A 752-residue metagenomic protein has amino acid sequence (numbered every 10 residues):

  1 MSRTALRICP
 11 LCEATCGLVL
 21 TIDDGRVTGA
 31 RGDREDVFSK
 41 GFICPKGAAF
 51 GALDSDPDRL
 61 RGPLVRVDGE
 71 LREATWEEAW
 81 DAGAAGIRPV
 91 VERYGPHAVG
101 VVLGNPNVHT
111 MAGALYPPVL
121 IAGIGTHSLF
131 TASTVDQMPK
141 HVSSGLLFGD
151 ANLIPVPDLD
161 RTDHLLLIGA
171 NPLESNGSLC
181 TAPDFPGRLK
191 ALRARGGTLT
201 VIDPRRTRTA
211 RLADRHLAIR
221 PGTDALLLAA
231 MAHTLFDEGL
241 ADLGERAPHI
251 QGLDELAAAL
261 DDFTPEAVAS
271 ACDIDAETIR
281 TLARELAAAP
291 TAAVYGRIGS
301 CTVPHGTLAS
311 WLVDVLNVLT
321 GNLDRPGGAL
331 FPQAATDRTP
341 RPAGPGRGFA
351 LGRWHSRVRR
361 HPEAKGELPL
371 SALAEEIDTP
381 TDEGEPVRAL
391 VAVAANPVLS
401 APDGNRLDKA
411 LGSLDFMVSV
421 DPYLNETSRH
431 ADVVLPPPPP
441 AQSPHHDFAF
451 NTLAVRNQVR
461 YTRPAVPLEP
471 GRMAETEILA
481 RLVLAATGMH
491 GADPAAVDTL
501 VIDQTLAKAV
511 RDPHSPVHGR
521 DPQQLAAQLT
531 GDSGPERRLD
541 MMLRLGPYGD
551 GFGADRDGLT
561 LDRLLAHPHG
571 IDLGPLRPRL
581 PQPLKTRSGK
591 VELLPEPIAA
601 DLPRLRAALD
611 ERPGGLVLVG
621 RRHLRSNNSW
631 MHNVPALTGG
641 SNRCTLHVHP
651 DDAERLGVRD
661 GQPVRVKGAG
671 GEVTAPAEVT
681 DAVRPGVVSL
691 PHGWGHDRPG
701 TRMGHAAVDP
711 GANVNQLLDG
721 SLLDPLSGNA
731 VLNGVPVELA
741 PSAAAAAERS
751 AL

Functional and structural regions predicted by a protein language model:
M1-E238, A267, D275, V393 (+3 more regions): N-terminal export/assembly segments and adjacent metallocofactor-ligating motifs of anaerobic energy-metabolism
Y94-A98, A241-R246, A293, D324-F331 (+1 more regions): Flexible, glycine/charged-enriched surface loops at secondary-structure junctions
A114-A191, G197-I202, L226-A229, V315-R429 (+3 more regions): Extended redox/cofactor-interaction regions of prokaryotic respiratory oxidoreductases
R211-I219, A441-F448, N457-L468: Short beta-alpha connecting loops at secondary-structure transitions that line or flank enzyme active sites
M231, H249-L373: Active-site phosphate/pyrophosphate-binding segments
D242-D262, D493-V510: Internal, active-site/partner-interface "lid" segment
D432: Catalytic, metal-anchored helix/loop core of enzyme active sites in primary metabolism
R463-L545, G551, S629-H647, D651-L752: Long, contiguous, secondary-structure-rich segments that constitute the structural scaffold of globular domains
